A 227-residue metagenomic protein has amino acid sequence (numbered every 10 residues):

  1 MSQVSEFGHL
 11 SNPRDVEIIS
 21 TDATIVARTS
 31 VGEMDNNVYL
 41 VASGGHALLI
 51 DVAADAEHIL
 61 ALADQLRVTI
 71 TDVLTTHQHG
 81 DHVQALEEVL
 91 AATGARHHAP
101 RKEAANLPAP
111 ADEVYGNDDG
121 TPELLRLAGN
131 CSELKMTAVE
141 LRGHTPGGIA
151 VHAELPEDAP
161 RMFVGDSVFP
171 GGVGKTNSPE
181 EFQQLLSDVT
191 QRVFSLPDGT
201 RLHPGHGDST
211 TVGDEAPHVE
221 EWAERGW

Functional and structural regions predicted by a protein language model:
M1-V16: Short glycine- and acidic-rich boundary segments immediately preceding or forming the N-terminal edge of structured
E6-H9, V31-N36, L40, G171-G172 (+1 more regions): Active-site-proximal loop/helix segment associated with metal-binding centers of metalloenzymes
N12-L66, V151-G165: Conserved beta-strand hairpin/beta-sheet module of binuclear metal-dependent hydrolase folds, prominently
T29, Y115-G116, L141: Hydrophobic residues at beta-strand termini and immediately following loops that shape nucleotide-binding pockets
M34, G45, D55, H79 (+3 more regions): A generic "binding-loop/recognition-motif" signal
V41, T76, L141: Conserved S/T- and glycine-rich ATP-binding loop of Class I adenylate-forming
A47, A54-T137, A159-P160, H218-E221 (+1 more regions): Active-site HxH/HxHxD metal-binding segment of metal-dependent hydrolases
A47, S132-K135, E140, T145-W227: Metallo-beta-lactamase
